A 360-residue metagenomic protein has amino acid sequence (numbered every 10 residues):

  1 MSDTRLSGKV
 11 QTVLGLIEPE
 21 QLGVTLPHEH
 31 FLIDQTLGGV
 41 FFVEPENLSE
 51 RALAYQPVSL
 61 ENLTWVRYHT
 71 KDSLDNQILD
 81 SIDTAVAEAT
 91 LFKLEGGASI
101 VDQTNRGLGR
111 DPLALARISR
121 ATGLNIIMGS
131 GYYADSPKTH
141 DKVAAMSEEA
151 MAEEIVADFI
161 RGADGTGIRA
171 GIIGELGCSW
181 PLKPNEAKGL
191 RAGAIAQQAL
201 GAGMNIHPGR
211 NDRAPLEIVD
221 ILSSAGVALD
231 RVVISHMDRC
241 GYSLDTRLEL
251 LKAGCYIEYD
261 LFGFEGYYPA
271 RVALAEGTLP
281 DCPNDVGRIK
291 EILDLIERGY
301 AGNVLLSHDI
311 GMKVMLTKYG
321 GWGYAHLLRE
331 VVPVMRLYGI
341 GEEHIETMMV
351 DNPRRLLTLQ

Functional and structural regions predicted by a protein language model:
S2-L16, H326-Q360: Mid-to-C-terminal alpha-helical segments outside catalytic/metal-binding sites
P27, L32, F41-T104, L108-T122 (+1 more regions): Alpha-helical scaffold segments that flank or form the walls of functional sites
H28, I100, Y132, Q197 (+4 more regions): Divalent metal-coordination and catalytic microenvironments
I33-L79, G131-E149, L261, Y268-T278 (+3 more regions): Active-site gating loops and adjacent loop-to-helix segments of metal-dependent hydrolytic enzymes
S99, R117-R120, N125-G203, M237 (+2 more regions): Active-site gating/metal-coordination segments in enzymes
L113-L115, K183-K188, N211-A225, S243-K252: Distinct, well-ordered alpha-helical segments
G123, L200-G203, S223-D230, E249-E258 (+1 more regions): Glycine-enriched alpha-helix->loop->beta-strand junction motifs that scaffold or abut catalytic
N205-H207, Y259-F262, Y300-G321, I345: Short acidic/histidine-rich active-site segments
